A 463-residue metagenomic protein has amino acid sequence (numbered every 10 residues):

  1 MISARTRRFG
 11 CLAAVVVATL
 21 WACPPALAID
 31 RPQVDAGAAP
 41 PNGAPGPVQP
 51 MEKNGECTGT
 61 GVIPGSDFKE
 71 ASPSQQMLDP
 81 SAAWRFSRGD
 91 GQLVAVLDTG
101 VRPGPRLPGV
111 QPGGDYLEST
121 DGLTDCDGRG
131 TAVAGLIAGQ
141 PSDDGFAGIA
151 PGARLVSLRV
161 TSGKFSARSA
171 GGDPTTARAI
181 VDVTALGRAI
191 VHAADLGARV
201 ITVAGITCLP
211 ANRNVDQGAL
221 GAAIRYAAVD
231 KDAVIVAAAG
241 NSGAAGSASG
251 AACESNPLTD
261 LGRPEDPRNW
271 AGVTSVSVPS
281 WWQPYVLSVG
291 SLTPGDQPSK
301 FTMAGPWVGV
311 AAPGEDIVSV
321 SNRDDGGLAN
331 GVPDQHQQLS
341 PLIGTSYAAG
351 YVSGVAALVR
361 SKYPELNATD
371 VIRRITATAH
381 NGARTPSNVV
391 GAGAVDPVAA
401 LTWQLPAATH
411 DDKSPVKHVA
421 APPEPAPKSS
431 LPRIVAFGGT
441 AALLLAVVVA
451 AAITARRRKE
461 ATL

Functional and structural regions predicted by a protein language model:
M1-D30, F437-R456: Secretory targeting and sorting signals
W21, P25-G91, P105-R106: Protease zymogen maturation seam
C57-D67, I190-R213, A238-A239: Short acidic, glycine-rich surface-loop motifs adjacent to enzyme active sites
A82-V94, T99-P112, D121-A179, Y285 (+2 more regions): Subtilisin-like serine protease catalytic core
D90-V94, P151-V156, D195-I201, V229-I235 (+3 more regions): Loop/turn elements at helix/coil->beta-strand transitions in domains of secreted/extracellular proteins
V160, G314-V390: Hydrolase catalytic cores
T207-G309, D316-A349, R433: Substrate-binding/specificity loop regions of serine endopeptidase catalytic domains, predominantly subtilases
Y363-A461: C-terminal subdomain of the subtilisin-like protease fold in secreted/lumenal serine endopeptidases
